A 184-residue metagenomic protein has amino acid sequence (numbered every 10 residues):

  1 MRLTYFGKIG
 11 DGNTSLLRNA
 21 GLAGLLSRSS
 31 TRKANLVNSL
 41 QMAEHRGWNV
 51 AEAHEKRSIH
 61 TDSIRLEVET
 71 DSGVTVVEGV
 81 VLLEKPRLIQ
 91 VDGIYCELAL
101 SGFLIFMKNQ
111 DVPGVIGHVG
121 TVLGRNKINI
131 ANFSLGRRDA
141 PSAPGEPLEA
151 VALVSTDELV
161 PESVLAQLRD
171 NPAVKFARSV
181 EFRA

Functional and structural regions predicted by a protein language model:
M1-G10, T14-A184: A conserved regulatory-domain signal marking ACT and ACT-like small-molecule sensing domains and adjacent regulatory
